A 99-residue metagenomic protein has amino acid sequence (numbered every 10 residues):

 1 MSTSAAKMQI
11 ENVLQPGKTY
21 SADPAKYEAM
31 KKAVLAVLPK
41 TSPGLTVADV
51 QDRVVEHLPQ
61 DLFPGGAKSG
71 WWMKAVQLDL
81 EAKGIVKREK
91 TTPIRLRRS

Functional and structural regions predicted by a protein language model:
M1-A36: Long, low-complexity, charged/polar intrinsically disordered regions in eukaryotic proteins
E28-P59: Short amphipathic alpha-helical interface segments
V55-M73: Short, positively charged loop/turn segments that connect secondary-structure elements
E81-T91: A short, conserved structural fragment
T91-S99: Short, cationic-aromatic polyanion-contact patches
